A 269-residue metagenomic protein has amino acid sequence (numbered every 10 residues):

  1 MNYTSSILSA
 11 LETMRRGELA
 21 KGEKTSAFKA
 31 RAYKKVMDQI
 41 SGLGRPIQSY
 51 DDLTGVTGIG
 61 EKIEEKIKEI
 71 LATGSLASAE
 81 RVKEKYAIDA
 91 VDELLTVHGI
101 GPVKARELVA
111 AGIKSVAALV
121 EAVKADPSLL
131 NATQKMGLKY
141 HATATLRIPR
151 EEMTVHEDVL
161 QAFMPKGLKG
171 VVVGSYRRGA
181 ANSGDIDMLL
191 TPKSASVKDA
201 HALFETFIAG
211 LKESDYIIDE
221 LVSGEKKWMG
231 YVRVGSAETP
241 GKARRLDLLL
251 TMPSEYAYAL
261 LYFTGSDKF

Functional and structural regions predicted by a protein language model:
M1, S5, E23, A27 (+2 more regions): Charge-dense, low-complexity intrinsically disordered segments
M1-G22, I67: Patatin-like phospholipase
M1-S9, K124-K139, R245-L250: Short, compositionally biased low-complexity segments
T13, K35-Q39, D92-E93, L250 (+1 more regions): Short, hydrophobic/amphipathic alpha-helical patches that form generic packing surfaces within helical domains
L19-S26, S128: Charged, low-complexity interaction regions
A30-I186, L190-G230: Accessory alpha-helical DNA-binding modules that contact the DNA backbone or grooves
G137-H141, A200, D219-L221, K226-F269: An acidic, glycine-/histidine-flanked metal-binding catalytic module
